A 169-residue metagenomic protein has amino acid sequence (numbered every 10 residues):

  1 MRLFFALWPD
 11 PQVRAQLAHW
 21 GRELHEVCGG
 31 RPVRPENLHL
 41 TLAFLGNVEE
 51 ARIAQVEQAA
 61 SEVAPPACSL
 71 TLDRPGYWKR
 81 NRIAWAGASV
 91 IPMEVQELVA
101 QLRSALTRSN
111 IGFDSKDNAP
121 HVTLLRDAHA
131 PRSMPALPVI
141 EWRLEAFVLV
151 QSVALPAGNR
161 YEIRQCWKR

Functional and structural regions predicted by a protein language model:
M1-R169: Histidine-dependent nucleotide/RNA phosphoesterase domain, centered on the 2H-phosphoesterase fold with its duplicated
